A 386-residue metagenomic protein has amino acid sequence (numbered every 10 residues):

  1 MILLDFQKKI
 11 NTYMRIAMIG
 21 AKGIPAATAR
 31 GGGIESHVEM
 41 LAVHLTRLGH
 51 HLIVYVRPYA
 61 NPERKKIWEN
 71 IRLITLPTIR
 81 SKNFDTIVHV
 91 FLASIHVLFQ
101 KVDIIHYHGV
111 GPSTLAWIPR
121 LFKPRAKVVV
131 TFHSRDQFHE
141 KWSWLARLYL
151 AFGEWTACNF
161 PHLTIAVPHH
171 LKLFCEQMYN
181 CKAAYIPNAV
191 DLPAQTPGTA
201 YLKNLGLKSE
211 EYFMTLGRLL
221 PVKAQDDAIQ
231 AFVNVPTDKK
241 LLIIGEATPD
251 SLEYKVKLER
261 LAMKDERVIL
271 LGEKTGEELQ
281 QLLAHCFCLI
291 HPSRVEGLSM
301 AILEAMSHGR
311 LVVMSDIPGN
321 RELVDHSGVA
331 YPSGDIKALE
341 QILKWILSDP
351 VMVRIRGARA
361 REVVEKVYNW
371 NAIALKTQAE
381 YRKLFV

Functional and structural regions predicted by a protein language model:
A17, I165, G206-K223, I229-P236 (+1 more regions): Conserved donor-binding/catalytic core segment of Leloir-type glycosyltransferases
K65, K240-R267, E278, M352: Short, structured helix-loop element that forms part of the nucleotide-activated donor/catalytic region
I95-L98, F122, R147-T164: Membrane-proximal helix-turn-helix segments that form the acceptor-binding/catalytic region of lipid-linked
A126-K127, Q137-T156, L173: Nucleotide-sugar donor phosphate/pyrophosphate-binding loop at the beta->alpha transition of glycosyltransferases
H170, A189: Carbohydrate-associated surface elements
R294: Aromatic "clamp/platform" in nucleotide-sugar-dependent glycosyltransferases that forms part of the donor/acceptor
L311-M314: Short hydrophobic beta-strand element within catalytic cores of glycosyltransferases and related nucleotide-activated
V329-K337, W345-P350: Conserved acidic donor-binding segment of nucleotide-sugar-dependent glycosyltransferases
